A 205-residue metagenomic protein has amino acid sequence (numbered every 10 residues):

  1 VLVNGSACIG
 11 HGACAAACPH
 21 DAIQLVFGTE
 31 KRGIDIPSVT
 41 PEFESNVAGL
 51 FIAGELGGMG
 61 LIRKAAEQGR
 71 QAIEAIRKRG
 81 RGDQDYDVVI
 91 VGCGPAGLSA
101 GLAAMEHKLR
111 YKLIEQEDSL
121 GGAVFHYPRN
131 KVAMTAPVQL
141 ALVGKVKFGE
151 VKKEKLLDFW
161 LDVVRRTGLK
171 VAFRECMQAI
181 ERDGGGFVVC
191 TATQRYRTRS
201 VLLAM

Functional and structural regions predicted by a protein language model:
V1-G10, T29-P41, L56, G80-D85: Ferredoxin-like iron-sulfur electron-transfer modules
V1-L2, A13-T29: Iron-sulfur cluster-binding cysteine motifs and their immediate structural context in ferredoxin-like electron-transfer
A13, L56-G57, G94-A96, S119: Residue-level detector of alpha-helix initiation sites
E42-G60: Short FAD-binding loop at a beta-strand-to-alpha-helix junction that anchors the flavin cofactor in diverse
L50-I52, V89-V91, I114, V189 (+1 more regions): Short hydrophobic core segments
G69-L113: N-terminal Rossmann-like FAD-binding beta1-loop-alpha1 element of flavoenzymes
S99, A103-M134: N-terminal FAD cofactor-binding segment of flavoenzymes
F125-R195: N-terminal Rossmann-like dinucleotide/flavin-binding domain of flavoprotein oxidoreductases that bind FAD/FMN
